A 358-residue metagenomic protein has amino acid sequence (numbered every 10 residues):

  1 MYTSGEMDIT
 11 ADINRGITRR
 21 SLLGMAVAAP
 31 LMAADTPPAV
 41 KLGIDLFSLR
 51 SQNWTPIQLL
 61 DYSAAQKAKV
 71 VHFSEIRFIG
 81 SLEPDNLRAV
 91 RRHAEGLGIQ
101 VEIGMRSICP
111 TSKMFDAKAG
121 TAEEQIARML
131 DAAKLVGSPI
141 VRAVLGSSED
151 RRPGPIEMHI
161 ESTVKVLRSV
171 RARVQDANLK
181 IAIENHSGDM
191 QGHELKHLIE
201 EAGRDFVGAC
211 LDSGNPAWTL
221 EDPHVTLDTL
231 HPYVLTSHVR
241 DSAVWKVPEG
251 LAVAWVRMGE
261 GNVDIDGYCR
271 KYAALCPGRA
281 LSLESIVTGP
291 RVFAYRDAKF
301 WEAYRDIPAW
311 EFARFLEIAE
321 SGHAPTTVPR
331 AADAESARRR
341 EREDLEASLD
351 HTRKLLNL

Functional and structural regions predicted by a protein language model:
Y2-I9, I13-G16, A26-V27, D35-K41 (+4 more regions): Histidine-acidic metal/acid-base catalytic patches
P30-D35, H93-V101, S112-G208: Active-site acidic/histidine proton-transfer and metal-coordination neighborhood in alpha/beta enzyme cores
V40-L46, V71-F73, V101-M105, V141-A143 (+4 more regions): Hydrophobic faces of well-ordered beta-strands that scaffold small-molecule active sites in alpha/beta enzyme cores
F47-L49, S74-F78, R106-C109, G146-S148 (+4 more regions): Active-site beta-loop-alpha junctions enriched in small/polar residues
P56, L87, A122-M129, I160-T163 (+6 more regions): Aromatic/hydrophobic pocket-lining residues that form the small-molecule binding cavity in soluble enzyme cores
I57-I76, G137: Catalytic domains of carbohydrate-active enzymes, especially glycoside hydrolases
H72-R91, S147-R151, P155: Glycine-rich, proline-tolerant flexible connector loops at the mouths of alpha/beta enzymes
R77, C109-A119, V256-E260: The substrate-binding groove and active-site-proximal loops of carbohydrate-active enzymes, especially glycoside
